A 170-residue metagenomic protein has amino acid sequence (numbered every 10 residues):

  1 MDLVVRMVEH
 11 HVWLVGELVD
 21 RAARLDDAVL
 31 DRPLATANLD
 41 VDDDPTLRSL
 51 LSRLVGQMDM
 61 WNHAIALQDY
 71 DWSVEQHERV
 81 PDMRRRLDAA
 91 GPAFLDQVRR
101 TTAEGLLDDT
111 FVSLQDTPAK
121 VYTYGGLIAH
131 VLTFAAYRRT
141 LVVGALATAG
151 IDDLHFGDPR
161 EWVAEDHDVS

Functional and structural regions predicted by a protein language model:
M1, V5-D20, R24-V74, L114-S170: Short, contiguous alpha-helical
L67-G105: Helix-adjacent hinge/juxtasegments
R100-D116: Acidic catalytic patch
